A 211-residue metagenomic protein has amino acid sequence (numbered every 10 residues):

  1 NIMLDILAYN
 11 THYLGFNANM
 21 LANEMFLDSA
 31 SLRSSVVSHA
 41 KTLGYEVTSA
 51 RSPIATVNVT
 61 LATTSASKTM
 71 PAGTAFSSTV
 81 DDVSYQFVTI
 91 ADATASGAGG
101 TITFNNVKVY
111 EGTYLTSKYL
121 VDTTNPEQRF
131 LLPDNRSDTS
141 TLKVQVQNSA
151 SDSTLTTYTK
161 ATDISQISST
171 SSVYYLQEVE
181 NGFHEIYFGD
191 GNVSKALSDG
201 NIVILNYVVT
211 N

Functional and structural regions predicted by a protein language model:
N1-N211: Signature of Asx- and small-polar-rich beta-strand/turn repeats characteristic of beta-solenoid architectures
